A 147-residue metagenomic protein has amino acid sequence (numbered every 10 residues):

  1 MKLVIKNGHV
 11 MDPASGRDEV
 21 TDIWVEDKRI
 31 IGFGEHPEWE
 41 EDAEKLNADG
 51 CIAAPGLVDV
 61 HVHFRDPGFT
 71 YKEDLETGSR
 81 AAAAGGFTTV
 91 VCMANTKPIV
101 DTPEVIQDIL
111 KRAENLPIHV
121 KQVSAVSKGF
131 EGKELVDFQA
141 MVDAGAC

Functional and structural regions predicted by a protein language model:
M1-V4, H9-G56: Histidine-rich, glycine-flanked metal-binding segment
L3-I5, W39-V91: Replace "His-x-His-based motif
M11, R65, S127: Active-site beta-alpha loop architecture of Rossmann-like, nucleotide-cofactor-dependent enzymes
D12, H61, A94: Residues that line or immediately flank small-molecule/substrate-binding pockets and catalytic motifs
A14, E19, D66-T70, G132: Active-site-proximal flexible loops/turns
E19, E38, Y71-L75, E104-Q107 (+1 more regions): Short, glycine/charged-enriched secondary-structure capping and boundary segments
S79-C147: Divalent-metal coordination cores built from histidine and acidic residues
